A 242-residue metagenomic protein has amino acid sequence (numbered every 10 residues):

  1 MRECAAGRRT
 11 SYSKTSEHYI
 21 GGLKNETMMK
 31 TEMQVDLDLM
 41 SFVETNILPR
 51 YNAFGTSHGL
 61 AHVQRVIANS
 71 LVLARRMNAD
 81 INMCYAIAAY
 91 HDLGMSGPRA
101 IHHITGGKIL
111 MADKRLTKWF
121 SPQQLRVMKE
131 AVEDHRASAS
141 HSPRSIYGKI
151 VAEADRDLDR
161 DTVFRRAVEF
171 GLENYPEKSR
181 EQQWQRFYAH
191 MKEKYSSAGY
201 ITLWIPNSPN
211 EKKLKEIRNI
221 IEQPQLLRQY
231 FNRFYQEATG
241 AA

Functional and structural regions predicted by a protein language model:
T15-M28: Short, Lys/Arg-enriched N-terminal segments with co-localized hydrophobic residues within the first ~10-30 amino acids
K30-V35, N52-A79, Y90, A139-A242: Divalent metal-dependent phosphate-bond-processing catalytic cores, especially two-metal-ion Mg2+/Mn2+ enzymes that act
T31-P49: Short alpha-helical hairpin
L60, Q64-I67, Y85, P122-E133: Short, well-structured alpha-helical segments
V66, I101-L116: An active-site-proximal "capping" alpha-helix that borders the catalytic cofactor pocket
I81-P98, H102-G106, V127-R136: His-Asp-centered metal-binding catalytic motifs of divalent-metal-dependent phosphohydrolases/nucleases
